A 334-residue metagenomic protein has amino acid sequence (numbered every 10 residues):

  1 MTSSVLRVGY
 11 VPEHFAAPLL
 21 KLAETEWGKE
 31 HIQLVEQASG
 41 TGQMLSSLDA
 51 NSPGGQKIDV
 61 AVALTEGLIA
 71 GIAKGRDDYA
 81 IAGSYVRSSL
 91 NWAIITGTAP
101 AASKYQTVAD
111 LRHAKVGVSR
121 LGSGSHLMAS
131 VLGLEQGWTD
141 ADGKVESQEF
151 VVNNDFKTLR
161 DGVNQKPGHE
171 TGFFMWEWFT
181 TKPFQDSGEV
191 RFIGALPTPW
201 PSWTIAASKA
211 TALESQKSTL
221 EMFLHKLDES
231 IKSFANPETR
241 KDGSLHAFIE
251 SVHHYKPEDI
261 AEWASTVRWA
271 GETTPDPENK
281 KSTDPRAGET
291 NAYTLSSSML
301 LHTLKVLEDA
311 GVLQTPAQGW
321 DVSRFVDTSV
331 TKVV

Functional and structural regions predicted by a protein language model:
M1-S4, V334: Eukaryotic N-terminal targeting leaders
S3-V152, F192-P197: Short, glycine-/small- and polar/acidic-enriched structural segments that line small-molecule recognition paths
E13, T25-W27, A206-S208, Q216 (+1 more regions): Intrinsically disordered, low-complexity basic segments at termini and long loops, enriched in Pro/Gly and/or Arg/Ser
S39, Q43, S47, G67-A70 (+10 more regions): Extracytoplasmic/secreted proteins, especially bacterial periplasmic and envelope-associated proteins
R76, W138-T139, H254-Y255, V312-L313: Helix N-cap/coil-helix junction residues
D155-H254: Pocket-lining segment of extracytoplasmic ligand-binding domains
L213-V312: Secondary-structure end/capping motifs
M299-V334: Conserved C-terminal helix/tail region of periplasmic/extracytoplasmic solute-binding proteins
